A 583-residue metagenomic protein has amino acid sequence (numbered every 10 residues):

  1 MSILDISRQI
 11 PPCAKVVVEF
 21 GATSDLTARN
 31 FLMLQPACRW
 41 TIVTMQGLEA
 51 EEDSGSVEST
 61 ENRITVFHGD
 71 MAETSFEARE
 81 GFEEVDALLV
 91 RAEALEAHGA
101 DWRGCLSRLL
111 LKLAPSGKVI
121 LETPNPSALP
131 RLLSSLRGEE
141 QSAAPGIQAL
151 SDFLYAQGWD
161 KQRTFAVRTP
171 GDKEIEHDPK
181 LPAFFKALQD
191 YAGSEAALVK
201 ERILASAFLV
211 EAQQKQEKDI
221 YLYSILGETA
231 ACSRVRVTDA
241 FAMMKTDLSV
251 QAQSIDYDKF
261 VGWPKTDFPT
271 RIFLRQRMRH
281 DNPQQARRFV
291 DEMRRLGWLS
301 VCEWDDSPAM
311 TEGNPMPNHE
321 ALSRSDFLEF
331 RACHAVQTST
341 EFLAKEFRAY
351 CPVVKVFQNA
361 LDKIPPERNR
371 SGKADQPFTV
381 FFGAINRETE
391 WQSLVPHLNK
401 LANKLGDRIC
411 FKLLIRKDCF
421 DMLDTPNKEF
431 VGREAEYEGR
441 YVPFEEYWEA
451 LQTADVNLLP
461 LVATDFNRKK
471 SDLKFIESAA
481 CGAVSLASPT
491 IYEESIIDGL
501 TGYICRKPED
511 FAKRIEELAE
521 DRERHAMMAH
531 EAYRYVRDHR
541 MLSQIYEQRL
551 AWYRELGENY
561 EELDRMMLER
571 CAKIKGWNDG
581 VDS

Functional and structural regions predicted by a protein language model:
R79, I120, D152, Q162-D219 (+1 more regions): A C-terminal cap/extension of S-adenosyl-L-methionine-dependent methyltransferases that defines the acceptor-substrate
R103-K118: A short glycine-rich, Lys/Arg-flanked "PGG" loop and its adjoining helix->strand segment in the class I
I120-E140: Conserved class I S-adenosyl-L-methionine
Y223-S249, D362-R368, K373-T453: Conserved catalytic-core segment of nucleotide-activated headgroup transferases in glycan assembly
R331-E367: Donor nucleotide-sugar binding/catalytic pocket of nucleotide-sugar-dependent glycosyltransferases
T389, Y441-A450, D455-A480, L486-I496: Nucleotide-sugar-dependent
D498-E509, E517-E523: Conserved acidic donor-binding segment of nucleotide-sugar-dependent glycosyltransferases
E523-E562, E569-K575: A charged, aromatic-enriched C-terminal amphipathic alpha-helix characteristic of glycosyltransferases across folds
